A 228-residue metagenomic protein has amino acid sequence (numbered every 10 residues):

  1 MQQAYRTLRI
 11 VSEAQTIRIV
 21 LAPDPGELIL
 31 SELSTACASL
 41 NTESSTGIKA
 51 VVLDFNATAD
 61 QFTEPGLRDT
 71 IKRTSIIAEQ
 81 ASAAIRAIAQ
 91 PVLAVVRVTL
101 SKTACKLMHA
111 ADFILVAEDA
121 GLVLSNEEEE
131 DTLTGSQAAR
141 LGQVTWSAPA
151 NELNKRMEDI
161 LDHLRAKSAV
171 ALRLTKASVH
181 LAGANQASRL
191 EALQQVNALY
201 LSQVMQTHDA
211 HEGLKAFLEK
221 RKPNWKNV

Functional and structural regions predicted by a protein language model:
M1-T58: Conserved CoA-thioester-binding segment of acyl-CoA-metabolizing enzymes
M1-Y5, K215-V228: Terminal low-complexity tails and localization/encapsulation signals of metabolic enzymes
I19, E32-L33, L53, M108 (+3 more regions): Terminal peptide-recognition signature
L30, A78, N154, A171-T175 (+2 more regions): A general structural signal for well-ordered alpha-helical segments in protein cores
S34, A38, T42-G47, D60-V98 (+1 more regions): An acidic, glycine-rich surface segment that forms the CoA-thioester-binding/catalytic face of crotonase-fold enzymes
I77-G135: Glycine-rich beta-to-alpha active-site loop
L115-E118, V144-Q195, N224-V228: C-terminal long alpha-helix characteristic of the crotonase
Q203-V204, H208: C-terminal and late-domain segments of enzyme folds
